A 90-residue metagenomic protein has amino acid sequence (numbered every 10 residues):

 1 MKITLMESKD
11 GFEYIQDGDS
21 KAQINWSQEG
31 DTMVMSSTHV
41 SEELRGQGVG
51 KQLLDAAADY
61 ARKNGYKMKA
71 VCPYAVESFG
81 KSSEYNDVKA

Functional and structural regions predicted by a protein language model:
M1-K2, A90: Absolute protein N-terminus
K2-T4, Q23-N25: Short, surface-exposed charged micro-motifs
M6-S8, E29: Structural motif
D10-K21: Conserved beta-hairpin
D17, I24-M33: A conserved beta-strand-loop-helix scaffold within acyl/acetyltransferase catalytic domains
T38-R45: A short, internal acetyl-CoA/4′-phosphopantetheine-binding micro-motif in the GNAT/acyltransferase core
G46-A57: Conserved acetyl-CoA-binding loop-helix of GNAT-fold acetyltransferases
A56-A90: C-terminal structural segments of small proteins and small subunits
